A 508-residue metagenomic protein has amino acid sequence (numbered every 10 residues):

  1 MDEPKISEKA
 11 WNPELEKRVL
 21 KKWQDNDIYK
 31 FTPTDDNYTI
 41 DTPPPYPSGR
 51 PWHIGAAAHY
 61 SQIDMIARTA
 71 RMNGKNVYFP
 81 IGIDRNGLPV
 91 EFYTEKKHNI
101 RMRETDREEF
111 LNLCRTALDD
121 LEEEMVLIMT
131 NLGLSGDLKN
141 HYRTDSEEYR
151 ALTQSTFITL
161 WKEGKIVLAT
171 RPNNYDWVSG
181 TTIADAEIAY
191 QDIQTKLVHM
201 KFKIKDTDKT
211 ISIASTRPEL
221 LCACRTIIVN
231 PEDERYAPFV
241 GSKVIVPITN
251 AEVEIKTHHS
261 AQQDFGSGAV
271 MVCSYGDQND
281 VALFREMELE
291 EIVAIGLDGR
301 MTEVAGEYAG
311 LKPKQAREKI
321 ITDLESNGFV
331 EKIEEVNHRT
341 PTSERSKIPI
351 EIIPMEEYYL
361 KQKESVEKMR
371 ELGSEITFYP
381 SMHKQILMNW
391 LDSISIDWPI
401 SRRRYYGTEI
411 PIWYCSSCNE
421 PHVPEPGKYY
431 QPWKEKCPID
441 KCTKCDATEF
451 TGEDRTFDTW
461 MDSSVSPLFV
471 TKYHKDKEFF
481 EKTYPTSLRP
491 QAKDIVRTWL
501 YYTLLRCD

Functional and structural regions predicted by a protein language model:
M1-P43, Y78-P80, L88, L113-L127 (+3 more regions): Conserved oxyanion/phosphate-binding beta-strand-loop segments in alpha/beta enzyme cores
P4-K5, K9-N12, E16-N26, E95-T210 (+1 more regions): Residue patterns forming the tRNA-binding/recognition surfaces of aminoacyl-tRNA synthetases and related DALR
T32-Y93, T153, A214-S215, I248 (+5 more regions): N-terminal catalytic cores of NTP/NDP-binding nucleotidyl/phosphoryl-transfer enzymes
P44, F202-D208, P231, I245-N250 (+1 more regions): Short acidic, glycine-rich loop/turn motifs
P47-I81, D176, E187-K201, V270 (+6 more regions): Conserved active-site neighborhood of enzyme catalytic/cofactor-binding cores
F92-K96, E219-N230, D280-L289, L468 (+2 more regions): Short active-site loop/helix that positions an aromatic residue
I211-S215, L220-V229, I255, A269-V272 (+5 more regions): Short hydrophobic-aromatic micro-motifs
